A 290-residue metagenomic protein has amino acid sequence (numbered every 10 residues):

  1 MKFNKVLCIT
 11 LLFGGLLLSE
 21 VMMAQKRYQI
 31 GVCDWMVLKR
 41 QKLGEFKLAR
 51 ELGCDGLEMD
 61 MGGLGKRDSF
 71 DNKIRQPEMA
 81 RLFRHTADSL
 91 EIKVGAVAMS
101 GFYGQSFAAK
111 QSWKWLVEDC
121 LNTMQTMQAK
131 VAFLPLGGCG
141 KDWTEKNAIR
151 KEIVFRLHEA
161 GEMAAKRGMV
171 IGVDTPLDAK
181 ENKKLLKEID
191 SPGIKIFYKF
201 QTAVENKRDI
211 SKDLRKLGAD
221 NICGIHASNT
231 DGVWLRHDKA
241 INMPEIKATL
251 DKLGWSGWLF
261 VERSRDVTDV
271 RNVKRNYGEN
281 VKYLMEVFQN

Functional and structural regions predicted by a protein language model:
M1-V6: Positively charged n-region of N-terminal signal peptides that target proteins for export
C8-S19: Bacterial N-terminal signal peptides
A24-I30, L38-D55, L90, K166 (+2 more regions): Histidine-acidic metal/acid-base catalytic patches
M36, M61-G63, S100-Y103, L136-G140 (+4 more regions): Active-site-proximal loop/turn and secondary-structure-junction residues that shape catalytic pockets, frequently
R50, D88-L90, Y103-I196, V204: Active-site acidic/histidine proton-transfer and metal-coordination neighborhood in alpha/beta enzyme cores
E58, A96-A98, F133, G172 (+2 more regions): Conserved beta-strand positions in the central sheet of alpha/beta enzyme cores
D60-R84, L136-W143: Glycine-rich, proline-tolerant flexible connector loops at the mouths of alpha/beta enzymes
K73-A80, K110-E118, K146-L157, D209-R215 (+2 more regions): Charged helix-capping and loop-helix junction motifs
